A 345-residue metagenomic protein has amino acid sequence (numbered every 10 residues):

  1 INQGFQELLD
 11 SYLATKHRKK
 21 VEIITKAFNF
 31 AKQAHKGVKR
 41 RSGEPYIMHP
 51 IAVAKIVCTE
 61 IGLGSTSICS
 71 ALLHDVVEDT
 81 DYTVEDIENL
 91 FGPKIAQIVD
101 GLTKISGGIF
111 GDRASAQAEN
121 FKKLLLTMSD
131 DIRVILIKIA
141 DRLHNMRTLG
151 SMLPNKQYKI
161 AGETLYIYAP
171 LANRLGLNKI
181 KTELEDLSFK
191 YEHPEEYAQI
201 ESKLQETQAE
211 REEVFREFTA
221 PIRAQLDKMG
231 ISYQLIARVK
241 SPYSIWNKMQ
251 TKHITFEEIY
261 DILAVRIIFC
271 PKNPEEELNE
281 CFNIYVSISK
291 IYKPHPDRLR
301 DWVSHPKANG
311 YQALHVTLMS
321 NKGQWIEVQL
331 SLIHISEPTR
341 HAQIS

Functional and structural regions predicted by a protein language model:
I1-E258, I262-I326, L332, S336 (+1 more regions): Active-site helical microenvironments for divalent-metal-assisted chemistry
